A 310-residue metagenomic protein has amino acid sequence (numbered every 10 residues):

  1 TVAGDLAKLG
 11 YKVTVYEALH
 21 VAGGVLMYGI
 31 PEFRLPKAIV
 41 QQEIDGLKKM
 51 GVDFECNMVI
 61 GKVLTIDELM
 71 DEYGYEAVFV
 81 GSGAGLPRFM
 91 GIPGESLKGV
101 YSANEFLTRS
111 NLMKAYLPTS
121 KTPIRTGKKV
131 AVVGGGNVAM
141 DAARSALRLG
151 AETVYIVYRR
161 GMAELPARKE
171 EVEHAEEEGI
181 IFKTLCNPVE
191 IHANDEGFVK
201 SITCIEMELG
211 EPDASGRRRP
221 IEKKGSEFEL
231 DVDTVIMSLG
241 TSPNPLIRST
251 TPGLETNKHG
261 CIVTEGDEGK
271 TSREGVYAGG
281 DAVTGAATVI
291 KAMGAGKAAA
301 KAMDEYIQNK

Functional and structural regions predicted by a protein language model:
T1-I60, R88-E95, E105, A139-I191 (+3 more regions): Beta1-alpha1 glycine-rich phosphate/pyrophosphate-binding loop at the start of Rossmann-like nucleotide-binding domains
V15, V132-V133: Hydrophobic Val/Ile/Leu positions in short beta-strands of Rossmann-like dinucleotide-binding domains
V40-Q41, V52-K129, I236, V263-D267: FAD-binding core/adjacent interface of flavoenzyme oxidoreductases
C56-M70, L185-F198, M207-G210: A conserved short coil-to-beta-strand element within the FAD-binding core of flavoproteins
V78, I202-M207, E227-F228, D233-V235: AMP-binding/adenylate-forming core of the ANL superfamily
S96-G127, P212-A286: FAD-site-proximal beta/loop scaffold in flavoenzymes
G135-G136, D281: Glycine-rich Rossmann-fold phosphate-binding loop(s) that bind the pyrophosphate of adenine dinucleotide cofactors
G279-K310: A conserved FAD-binding loop/helix module that cradles the flavin
